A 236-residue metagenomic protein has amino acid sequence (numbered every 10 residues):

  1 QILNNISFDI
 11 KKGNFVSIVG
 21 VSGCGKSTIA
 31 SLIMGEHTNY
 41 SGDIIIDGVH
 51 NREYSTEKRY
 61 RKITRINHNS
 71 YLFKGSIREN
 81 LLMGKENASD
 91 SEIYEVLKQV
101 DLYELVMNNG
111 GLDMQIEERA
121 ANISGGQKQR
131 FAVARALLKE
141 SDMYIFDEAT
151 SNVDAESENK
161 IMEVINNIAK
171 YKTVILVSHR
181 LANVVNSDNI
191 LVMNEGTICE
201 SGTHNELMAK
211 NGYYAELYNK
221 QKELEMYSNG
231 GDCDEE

Functional and structural regions predicted by a protein language model:
V19-V21: The feature captures the beta-strand-to-loop junction immediately N-terminal to the Walker
M34: Helix-to-loop junction immediately C-terminal to a conserved catalytic motif
N39, Y103-F131, V153, L224-E236: ABC-fold ATPase nucleotide-binding domain signature/coupling loops
G42-H50, R59: Conserved ABC transporter NBD signature motif
D43-I45, R78-E118, M162-E163, Y171: ABC ATPase nucleotide-binding domain helical subdomain, centered on the C-loop/LSGGQ "ABC signature"
N109, E163, V185-E236: C-terminal portion of ABC ATPase nucleotide-binding domains
L138-D142, Y171: A short, proline-enriched helix->beta-strand linker immediately N-terminal to the Walker B motif in ABC-type P-loop
Y144-E148: Catalytic Walker B motif of ABC-type/P-loop ATPase nucleotide-binding domains
